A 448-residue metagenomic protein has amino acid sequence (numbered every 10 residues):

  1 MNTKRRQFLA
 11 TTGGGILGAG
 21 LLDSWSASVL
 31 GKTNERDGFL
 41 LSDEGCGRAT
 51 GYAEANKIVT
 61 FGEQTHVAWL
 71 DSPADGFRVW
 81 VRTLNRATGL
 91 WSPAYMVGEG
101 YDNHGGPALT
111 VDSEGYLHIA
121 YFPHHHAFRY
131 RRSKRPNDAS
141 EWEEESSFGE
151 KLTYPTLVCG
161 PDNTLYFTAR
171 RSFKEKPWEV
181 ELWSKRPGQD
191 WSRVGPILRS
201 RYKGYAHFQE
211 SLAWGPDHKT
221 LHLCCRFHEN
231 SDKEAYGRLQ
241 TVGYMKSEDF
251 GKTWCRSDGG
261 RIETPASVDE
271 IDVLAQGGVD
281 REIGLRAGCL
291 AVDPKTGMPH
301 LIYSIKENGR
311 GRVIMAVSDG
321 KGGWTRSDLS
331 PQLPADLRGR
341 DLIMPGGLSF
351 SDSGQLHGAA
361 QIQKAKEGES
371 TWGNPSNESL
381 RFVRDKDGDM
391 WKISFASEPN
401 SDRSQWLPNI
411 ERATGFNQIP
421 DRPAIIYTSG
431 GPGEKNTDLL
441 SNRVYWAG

Functional and structural regions predicted by a protein language model:
M1-K4: N-terminal secretory signal peptides
Q7-S28: N-terminal export signals
T33-G448: Extracellular, repeat-based ectodomains that mediate carbohydrate processing or recognition
